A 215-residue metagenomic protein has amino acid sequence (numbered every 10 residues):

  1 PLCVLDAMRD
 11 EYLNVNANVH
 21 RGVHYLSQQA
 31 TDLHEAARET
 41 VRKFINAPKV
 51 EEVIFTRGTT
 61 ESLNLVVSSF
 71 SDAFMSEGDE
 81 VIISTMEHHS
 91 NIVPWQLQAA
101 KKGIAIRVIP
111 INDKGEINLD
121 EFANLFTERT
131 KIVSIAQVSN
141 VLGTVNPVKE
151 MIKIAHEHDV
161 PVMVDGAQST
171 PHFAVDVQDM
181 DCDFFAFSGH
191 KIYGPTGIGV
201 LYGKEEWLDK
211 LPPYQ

Functional and structural regions predicted by a protein language model:
P1-Q215: Pyridoxal 5′-phosphate
